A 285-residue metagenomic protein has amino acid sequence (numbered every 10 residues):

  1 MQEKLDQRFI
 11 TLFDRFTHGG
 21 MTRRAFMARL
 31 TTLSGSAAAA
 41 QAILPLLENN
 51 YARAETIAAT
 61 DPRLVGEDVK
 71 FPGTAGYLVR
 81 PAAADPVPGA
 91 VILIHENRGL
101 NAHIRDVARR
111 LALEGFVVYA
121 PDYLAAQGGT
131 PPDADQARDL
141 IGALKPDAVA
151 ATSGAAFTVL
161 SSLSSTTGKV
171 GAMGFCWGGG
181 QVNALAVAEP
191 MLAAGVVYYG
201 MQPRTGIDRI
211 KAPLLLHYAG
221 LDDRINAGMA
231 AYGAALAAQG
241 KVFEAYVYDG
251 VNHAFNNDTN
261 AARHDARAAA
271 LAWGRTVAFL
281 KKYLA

Functional and structural regions predicted by a protein language model:
M1-A25: N-terminal secretory signal peptides
G20, I43-L78, D85-P86: C-terminal segment of N-terminal export signals and the immediately downstream linker at the start of the mature
T22-A42: N-terminal export leaders
V87-E96: Short beta-strand element of the alpha/beta-hydrolase
L124-D147, A254-N260: Cap/lid segment of the alpha/beta-hydrolase catalytic domain
D139-S162: Alpha/beta-hydrolase active-site loop
A155-K211: Primarily recognizes the serine-hydrolase "nucleophile elbow" in alpha/beta-hydrolase and SGNH/GDSL folds
L216-Y218: Short beta-strand/loop motif that positions the catalytic acidic residue of the alpha/beta-hydrolase fold
